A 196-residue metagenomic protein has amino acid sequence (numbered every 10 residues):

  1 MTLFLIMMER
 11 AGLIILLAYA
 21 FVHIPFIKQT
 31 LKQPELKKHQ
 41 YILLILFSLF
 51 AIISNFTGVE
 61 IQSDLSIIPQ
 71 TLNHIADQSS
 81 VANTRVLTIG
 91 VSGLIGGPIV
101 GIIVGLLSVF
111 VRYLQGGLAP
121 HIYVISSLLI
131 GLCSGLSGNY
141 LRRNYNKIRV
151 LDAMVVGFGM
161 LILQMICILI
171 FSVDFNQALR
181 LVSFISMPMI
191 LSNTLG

Functional and structural regions predicted by a protein language model:
M1-R85, Y113-G196: Membrane-embedded alpha-helical hairpins and interfacial helices in multi-pass inner-membrane proteins
I75-Q78, A82-G101: Generic transmembrane alpha-helix motif of multi-pass integral membrane proteins
S92-V104, L141-I148: Membrane-helix interface "capping/anchor" motifs
G96-G97, F110-Q115: Interfacial segments of multi-pass membrane proteins
I102-V109, T194: Short hydrophobic alpha-helical segments that form membrane-spanning helices or hydrophobic packing faces of helical
